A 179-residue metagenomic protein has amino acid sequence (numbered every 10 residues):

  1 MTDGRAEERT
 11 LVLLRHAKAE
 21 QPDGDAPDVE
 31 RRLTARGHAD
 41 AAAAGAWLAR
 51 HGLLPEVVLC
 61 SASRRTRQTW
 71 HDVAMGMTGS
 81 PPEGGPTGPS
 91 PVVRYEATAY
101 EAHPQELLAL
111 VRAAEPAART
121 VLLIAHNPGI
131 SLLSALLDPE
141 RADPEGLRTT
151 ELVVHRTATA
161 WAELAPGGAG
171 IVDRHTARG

Functional and structural regions predicted by a protein language model:
T2-E96, D143-P144: Active-site-proximal alpha-helix that buttresses catalytic centers in soluble enzyme cores
E8-R9, S90, A118, T149 (+1 more regions): A structure-centric signal for secondary-structure junctions around beta-strands
L11, P116-A125: Generic beta-sheet signal
T69-V73, L107, L133-S134: Hydrophobic packing residues within well-ordered alpha-helices of enzyme cores
E96-T98, R174: Conserved beta-strand termini and adjacent loop/short-helix elements that scaffold enzyme active sites in alpha/beta
T98-V111: Short alpha-helix plus adjacent loop in nuclease-associated cores
R141-G170, T176: Domain-level recognition of soluble alpha/beta enzyme cores, biased toward histidine phosphatases/phosphomutases
